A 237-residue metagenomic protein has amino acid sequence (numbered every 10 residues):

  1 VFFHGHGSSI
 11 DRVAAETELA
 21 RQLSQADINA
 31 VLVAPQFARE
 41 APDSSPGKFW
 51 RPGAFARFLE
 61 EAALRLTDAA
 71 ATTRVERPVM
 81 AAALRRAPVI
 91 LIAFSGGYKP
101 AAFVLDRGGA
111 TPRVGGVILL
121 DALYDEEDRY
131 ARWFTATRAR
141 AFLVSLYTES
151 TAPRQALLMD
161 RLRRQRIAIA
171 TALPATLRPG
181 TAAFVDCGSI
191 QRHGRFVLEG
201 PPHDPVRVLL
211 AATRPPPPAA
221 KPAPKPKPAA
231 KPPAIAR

Functional and structural regions predicted by a protein language model:
V1-F3, L120: Alpha/beta-hydrolase
F3-T72: Active-site machinery of serine-nucleophile hydrolases
I10-R12, A41-S44, K99-A101, D125-Y130 (+2 more regions): Extracytoplasmic/secreted cell-surface and envelope-processing proteins
P35-Q36, I92, L120-D121: Alpha/beta-hydrolase-fold catalytic nucleophile elbow
P78-S95: Alpha/beta-hydrolase fold nucleophile elbow
Y98-G109: Short glycine-enriched nucleophile-adjacent loop and the immediately C-terminal alpha-helix near the catalytic center
T111-Y124: A conserved short beta-strand
V144-R237: C-terminal catalytic histidine-bearing segment of alpha/beta-hydrolase fold enzymes
